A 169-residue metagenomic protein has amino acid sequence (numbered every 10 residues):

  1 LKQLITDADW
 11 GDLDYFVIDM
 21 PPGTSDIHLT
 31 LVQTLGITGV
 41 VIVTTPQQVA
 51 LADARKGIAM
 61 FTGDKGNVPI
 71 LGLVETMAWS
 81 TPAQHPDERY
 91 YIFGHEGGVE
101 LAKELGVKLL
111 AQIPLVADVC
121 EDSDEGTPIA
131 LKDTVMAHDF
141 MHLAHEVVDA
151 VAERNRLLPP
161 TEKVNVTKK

Functional and structural regions predicted by a protein language model:
K2-Q3, W10-Y15, I37-G39, T44-L51 (+1 more regions): P-loop NTP-binding core
K2-T30: Switch II (G3) loop of P-loop NTPases
K2-T6, L29-V32, R55-I58, M141-A144: Predominant activation on well-ordered alpha-helical scaffold segments within soluble catalytic domains
Y15, P22, D26, L35 (+4 more regions): Charged, alpha-helix-enriched surfaces in structured cytosolic catalytic cores of large nucleotide-utilizing machines
M20, V43, Y90: Glycine- and other small-residue-rich loops at beta-strand/loop junctions that grip anionic moieties
T24-G39, G63: ATP-dependent NMP and nucleoside kinases share a basic, alpha-helical "lid"
T62-K169: C-terminal lobe/tail of nucleotide-utilizing enzymes
